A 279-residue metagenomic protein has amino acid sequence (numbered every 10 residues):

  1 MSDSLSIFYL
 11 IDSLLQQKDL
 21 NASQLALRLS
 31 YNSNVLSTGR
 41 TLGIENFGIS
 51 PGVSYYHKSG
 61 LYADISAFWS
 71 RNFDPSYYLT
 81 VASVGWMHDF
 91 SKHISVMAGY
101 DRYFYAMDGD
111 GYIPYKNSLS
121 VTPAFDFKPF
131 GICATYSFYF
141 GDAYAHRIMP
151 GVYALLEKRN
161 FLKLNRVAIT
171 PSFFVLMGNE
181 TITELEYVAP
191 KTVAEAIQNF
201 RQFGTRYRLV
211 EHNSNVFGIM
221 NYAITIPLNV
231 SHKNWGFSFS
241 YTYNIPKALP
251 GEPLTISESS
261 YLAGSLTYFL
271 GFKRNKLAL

Functional and structural regions predicted by a protein language model:
S2-H57: Outer-membrane beta-barrel initiation region
L15-Q24, F90-S95, D126, E157-I169 (+2 more regions): Short loop/turn motifs that connect adjacent beta-strands in outer-membrane beta-barrel proteins
S23, E45-I49, S76-T80, I113-L119 (+5 more regions): Residues that define the transmembrane beta-barrel architecture of outer-membrane proteins
L27-S33, Y55, A63-A67, A98-R102 (+4 more regions): Transmembrane beta-barrel strands of outer-membrane/channel proteins
R28, G52-S54, S83-G85, S120-A124 (+3 more regions): Outer-membrane beta-barrel architecture
N32-I49, D64-N72, N213-N215, E252: Surface-exposed strand-loop-strand hairpins of Gram-negative outer-membrane beta-barrel proteins
S37-I44, D74-T80, D108-Y115, A145-M149 (+3 more regions): Outer-membrane beta-barrel translocator domains and adjoining extracellular loop/strand segments of Gram-negative
Y139-S257, Y268-F272: Outer-membrane beta-barrel transmembrane domain signature
